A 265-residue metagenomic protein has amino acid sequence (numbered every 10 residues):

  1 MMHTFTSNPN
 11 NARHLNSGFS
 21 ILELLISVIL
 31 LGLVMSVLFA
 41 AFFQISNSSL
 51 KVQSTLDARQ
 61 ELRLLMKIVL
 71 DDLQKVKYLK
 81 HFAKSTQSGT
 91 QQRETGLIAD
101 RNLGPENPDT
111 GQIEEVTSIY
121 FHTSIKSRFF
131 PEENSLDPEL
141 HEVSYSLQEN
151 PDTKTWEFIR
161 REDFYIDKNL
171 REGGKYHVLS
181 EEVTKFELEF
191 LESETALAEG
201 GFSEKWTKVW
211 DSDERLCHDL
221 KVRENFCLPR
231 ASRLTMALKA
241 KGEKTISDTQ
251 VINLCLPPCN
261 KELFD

Functional and structural regions predicted by a protein language model:
M1, L15-F42: N-terminal single-pass transmembrane signal-anchor helix
F19-L22, V143, W156, R230-S232: Residue-level detector of short, conserved catalytic/binding motifs and their immediate flanks
F42-R171: Extracytoplasmic beta-strand-rich oligomerization domains located immediately C-terminal to a leader/signal peptide
S135-E142, E172-Y176, K244-V251: Short, mixed charged/polar active-site loops that provide acid/base catalysis or chelate metal/phosphate cofactors
H177-D265: Short linear sequence signals and composition-biased patches located at protein termini or domain-edge surfaces
